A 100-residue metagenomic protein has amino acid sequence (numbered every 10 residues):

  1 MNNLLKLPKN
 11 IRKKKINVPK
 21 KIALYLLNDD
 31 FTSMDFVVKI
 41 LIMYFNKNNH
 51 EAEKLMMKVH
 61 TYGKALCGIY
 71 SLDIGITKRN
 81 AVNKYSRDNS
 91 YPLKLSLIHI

Functional and structural regions predicted by a protein language model:
M1-V18, K94-L95: Regulatory modules associated with amino-acid/nitrogen control
V18, E51-K54, N89-L95: Short beta-strand/helix segments in adaptor/scaffold domains that form protein-protein interfaces within large
K20-L27: Short glycine-/aliphatic-rich beta-strand segments at the starts of folded cytosolic domains
L27-S33: Short, surface-exposed ligand-recognition loops at beta-strand->loop->(often short) alpha-helix junctions that present
I40: Long, contiguous binding/interaction regions
N46-I74: Amphipathic, hydrophobic secondary-structure cores in small proteins
I69-L95: Long, compositionally biased
I98-I100: Conserved small/polar residues in nucleotide/adenosyl-binding loops
